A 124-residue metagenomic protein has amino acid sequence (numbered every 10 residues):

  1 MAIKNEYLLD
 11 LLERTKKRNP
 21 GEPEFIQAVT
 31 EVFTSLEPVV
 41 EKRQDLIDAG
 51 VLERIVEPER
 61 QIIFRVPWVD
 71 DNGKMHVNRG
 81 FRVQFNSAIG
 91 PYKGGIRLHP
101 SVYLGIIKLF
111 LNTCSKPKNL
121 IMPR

Functional and structural regions predicted by a protein language model:
M1-R124: N-terminal ligand-binding/catalytic initiation module
